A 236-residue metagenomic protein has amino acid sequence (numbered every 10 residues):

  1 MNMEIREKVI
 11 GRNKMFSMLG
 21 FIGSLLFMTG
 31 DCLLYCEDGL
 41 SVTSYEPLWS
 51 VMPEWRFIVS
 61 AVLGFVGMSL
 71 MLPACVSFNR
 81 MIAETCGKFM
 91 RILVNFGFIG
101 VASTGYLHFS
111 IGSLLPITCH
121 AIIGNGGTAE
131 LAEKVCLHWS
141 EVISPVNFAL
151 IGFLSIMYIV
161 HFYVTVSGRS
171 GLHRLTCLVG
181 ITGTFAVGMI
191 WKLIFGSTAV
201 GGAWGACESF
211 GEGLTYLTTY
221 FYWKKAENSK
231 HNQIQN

Functional and structural regions predicted by a protein language model:
N2-I234: Hydrophobic, aromatic-enriched alpha-helical segments typical of multi-pass transmembrane helices
